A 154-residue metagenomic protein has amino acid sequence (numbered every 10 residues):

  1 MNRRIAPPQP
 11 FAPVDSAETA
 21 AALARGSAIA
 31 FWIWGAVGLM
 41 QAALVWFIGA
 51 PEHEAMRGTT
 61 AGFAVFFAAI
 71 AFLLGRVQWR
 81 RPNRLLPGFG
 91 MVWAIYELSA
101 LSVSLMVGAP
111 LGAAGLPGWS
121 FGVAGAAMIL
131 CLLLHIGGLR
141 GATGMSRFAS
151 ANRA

Functional and structural regions predicted by a protein language model:
N2-A154: Topology signature of small-to-medium multi-pass alpha-helical membrane proteins
